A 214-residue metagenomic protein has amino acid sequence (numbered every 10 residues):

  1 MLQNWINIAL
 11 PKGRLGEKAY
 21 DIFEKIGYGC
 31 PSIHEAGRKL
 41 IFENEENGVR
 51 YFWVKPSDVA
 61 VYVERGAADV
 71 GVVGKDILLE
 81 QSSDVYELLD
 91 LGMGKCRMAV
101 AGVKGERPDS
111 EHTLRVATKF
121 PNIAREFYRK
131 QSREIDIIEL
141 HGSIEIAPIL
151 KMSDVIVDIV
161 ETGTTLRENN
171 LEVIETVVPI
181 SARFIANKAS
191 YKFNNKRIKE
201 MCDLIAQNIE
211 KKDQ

Functional and structural regions predicted by a protein language model:
M1-Q214: Domain-level signature for soluble enzymes in the chorismate/prephenate branch of the shikimate pathway
